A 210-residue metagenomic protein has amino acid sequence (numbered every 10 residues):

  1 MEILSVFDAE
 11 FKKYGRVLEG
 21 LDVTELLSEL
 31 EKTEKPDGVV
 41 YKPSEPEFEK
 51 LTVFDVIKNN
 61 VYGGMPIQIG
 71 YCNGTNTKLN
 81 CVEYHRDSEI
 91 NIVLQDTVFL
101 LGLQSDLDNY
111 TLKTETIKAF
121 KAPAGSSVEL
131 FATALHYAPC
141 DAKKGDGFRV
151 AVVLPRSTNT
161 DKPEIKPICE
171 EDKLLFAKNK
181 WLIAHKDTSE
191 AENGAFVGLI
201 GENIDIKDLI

Functional and structural regions predicted by a protein language model:
M1-A124, Y137-I210: Active-site region of the double-stranded beta-helix
A124-S127, T133: Tight coil/turn sites that cap or link beta-strands
